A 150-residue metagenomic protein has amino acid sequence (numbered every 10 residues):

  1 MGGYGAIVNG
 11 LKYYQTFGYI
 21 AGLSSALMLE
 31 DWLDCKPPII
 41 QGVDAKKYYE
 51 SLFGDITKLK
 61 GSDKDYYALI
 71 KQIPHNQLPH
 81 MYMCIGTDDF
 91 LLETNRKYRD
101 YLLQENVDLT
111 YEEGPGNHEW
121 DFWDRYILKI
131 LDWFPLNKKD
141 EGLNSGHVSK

Functional and structural regions predicted by a protein language model:
M1-K150: Non-catalytic cap/lid and distal C-terminal segments of serine-dependent acyl enzymes
